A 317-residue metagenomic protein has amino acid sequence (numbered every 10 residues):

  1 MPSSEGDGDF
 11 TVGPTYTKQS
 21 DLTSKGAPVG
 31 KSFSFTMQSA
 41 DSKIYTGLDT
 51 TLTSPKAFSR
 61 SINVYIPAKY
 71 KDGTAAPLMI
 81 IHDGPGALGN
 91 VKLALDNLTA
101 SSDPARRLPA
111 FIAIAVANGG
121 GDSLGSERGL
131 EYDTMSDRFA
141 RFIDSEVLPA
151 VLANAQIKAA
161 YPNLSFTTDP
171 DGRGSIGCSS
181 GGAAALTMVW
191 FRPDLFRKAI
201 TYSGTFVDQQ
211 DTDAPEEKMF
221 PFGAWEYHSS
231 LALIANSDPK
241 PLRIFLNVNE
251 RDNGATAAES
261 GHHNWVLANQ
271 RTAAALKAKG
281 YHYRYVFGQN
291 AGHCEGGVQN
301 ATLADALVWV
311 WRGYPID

Functional and structural regions predicted by a protein language model:
M1-D317: Non-catalytic cap/lid and distal C-terminal segments of serine-dependent acyl enzymes
